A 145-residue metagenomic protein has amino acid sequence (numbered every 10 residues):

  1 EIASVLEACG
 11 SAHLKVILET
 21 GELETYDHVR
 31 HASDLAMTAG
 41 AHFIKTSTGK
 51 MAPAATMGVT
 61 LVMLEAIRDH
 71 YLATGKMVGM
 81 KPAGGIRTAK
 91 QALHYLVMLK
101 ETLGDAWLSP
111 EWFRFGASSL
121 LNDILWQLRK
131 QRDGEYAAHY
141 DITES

Functional and structural regions predicted by a protein language model:
E1-K81, R87-F115, W126-S145: Alpha/beta enzyme core
S118-N122: Short, flexible loop segments at boundaries between secondary-structure elements
